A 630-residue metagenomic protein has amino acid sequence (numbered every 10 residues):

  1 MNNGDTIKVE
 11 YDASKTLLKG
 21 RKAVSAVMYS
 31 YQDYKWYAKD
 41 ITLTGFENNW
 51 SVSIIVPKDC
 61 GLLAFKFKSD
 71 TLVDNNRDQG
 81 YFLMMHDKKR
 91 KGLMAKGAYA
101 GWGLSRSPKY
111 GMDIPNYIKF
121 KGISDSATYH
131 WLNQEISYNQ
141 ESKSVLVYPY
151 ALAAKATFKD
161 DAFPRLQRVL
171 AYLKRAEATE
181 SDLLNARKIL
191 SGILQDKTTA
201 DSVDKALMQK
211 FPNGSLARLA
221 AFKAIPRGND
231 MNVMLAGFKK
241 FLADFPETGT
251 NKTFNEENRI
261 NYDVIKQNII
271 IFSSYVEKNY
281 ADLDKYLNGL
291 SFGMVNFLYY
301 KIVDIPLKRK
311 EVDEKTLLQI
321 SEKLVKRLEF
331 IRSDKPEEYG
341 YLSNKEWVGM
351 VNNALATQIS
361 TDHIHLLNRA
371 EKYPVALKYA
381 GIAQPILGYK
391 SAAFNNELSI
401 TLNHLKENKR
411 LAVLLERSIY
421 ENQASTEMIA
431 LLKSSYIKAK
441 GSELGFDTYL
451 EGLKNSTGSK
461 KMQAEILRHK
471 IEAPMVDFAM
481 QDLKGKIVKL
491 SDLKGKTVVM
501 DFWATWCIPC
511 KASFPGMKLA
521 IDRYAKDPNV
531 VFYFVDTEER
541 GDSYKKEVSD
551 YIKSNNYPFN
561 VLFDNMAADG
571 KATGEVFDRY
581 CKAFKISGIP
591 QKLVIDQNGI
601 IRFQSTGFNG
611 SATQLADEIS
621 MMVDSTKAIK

Functional and structural regions predicted by a protein language model:
M1-R175, A186-R187, K197-P212, L219-A221 (+3 more regions): Glycan-association/targeting regions that enable binding to alpha-glucans and other polysaccharides
P115-I136, D160-A176, K197-F211, M231-G249 (+6 more regions): Alpha-helical repeat scaffolds
H404-K406, A412-D477, S491-K494, D550-K553 (+1 more regions): N-proximal helix/coil linker or "cap" segments that precede and/or mark the start of modular domains
F478-V498, L519-Y524: A short beta-strand-turn-helix
A479-Q481, V548-V594: Short, internal strand/loop/helix patches that form the active-site neighborhood or redox-interaction surface
K494-G495, D501-L519: Conserved redox-active cysteine motifs that mediate thiol-disulfide chemistry, especially di-cysteine Cys-X(1-2)-Cys
A512-N556, A568-D578: Structural microenvironment flanking redox-active thiols in thiol-disulfide oxidoreductases
G588-K630: Thiol-/selenol-based redox modules, centered on thioredoxin-like and closely related oxidoreductase domains
